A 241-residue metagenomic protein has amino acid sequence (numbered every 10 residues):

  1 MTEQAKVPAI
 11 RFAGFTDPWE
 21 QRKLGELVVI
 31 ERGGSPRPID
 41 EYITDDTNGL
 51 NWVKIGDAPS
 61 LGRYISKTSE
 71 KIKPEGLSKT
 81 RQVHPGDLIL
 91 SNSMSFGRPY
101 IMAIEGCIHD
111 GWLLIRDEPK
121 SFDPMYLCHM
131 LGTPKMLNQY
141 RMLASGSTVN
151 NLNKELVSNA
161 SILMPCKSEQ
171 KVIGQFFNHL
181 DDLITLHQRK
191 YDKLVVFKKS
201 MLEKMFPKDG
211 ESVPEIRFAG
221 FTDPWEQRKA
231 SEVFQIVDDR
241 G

Functional and structural regions predicted by a protein language model:
M1-T16, R189-D223: Short amphipathic coiled-coil heptad-repeat segments
Q4-P8, N92, C107-L113, S145-E169: A short glycine-rich beta-alpha junction/loop motif
P8, E26, K171-L183, H187-R189 (+2 more regions): Extracellular/lumenal glycan-associated surfaces
R11-S35, R217-G241: Non-catalytic DNA-recognition/assembly elements of restriction-modification systems
A13-P18, L114-P124, E155-G174: Proline-centric
D17, S145, C166-E169, L180-L183 (+1 more regions): Loop/turn elements at beta-strand to alpha-helix junctions within RNA-recognition modules
G25-I30, I39-P74, S231-F234, G241: DNA target-recognition patches
K54-G56, R63-P134: A short beta-sheet element
